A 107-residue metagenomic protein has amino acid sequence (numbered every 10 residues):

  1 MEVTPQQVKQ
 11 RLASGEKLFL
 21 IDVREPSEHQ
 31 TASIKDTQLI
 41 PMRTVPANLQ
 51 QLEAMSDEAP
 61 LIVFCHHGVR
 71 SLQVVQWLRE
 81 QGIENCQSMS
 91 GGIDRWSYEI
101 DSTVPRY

Functional and structural regions predicted by a protein language model:
M1-L18, P26-P60, V69-Y107: Rhodanese-like catalytic fold shared by cysteine-dependent sulfurtransferases and DSP/PTP-type phosphatases
F64: Short, surface-exposed ligand- or partner-binding patches at beta-edge/loop junctions that are enriched in aromatics
